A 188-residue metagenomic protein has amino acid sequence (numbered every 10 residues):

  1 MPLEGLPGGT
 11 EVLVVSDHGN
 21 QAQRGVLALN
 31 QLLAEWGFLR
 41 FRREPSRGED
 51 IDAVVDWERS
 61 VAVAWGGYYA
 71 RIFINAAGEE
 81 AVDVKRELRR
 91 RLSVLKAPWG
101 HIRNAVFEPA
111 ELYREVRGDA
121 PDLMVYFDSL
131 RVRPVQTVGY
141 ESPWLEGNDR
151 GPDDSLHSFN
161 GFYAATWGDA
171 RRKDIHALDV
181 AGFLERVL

Functional and structural regions predicted by a protein language model:
M1-P2, R43-G48, D153-F162: Short C-terminal domain-edge/linker segments immediately following a structured domain
L3-V138: Secreted, luminal/periplasmic, and some membrane-associated catalytic domains that remodel anionic oxygen-ester
G5-G8, G19, G25, W167-G168 (+1 more regions): …; additionally, a secondary subgroup of soluble metalloenzymes is captured
G37-F41, D149-P152, V187-L188: Glycine-rich loops and low-complexity Gly/Arg-rich segments that provide flexible linkers or classic glycine-based
E87-V94, F162, D179-V187: Generic recognition of well-ordered alpha-helical segments
F127-G182: Low-complexity, glycine/alanine/valine/leucine- and proline-rich hydrophobic stretches
